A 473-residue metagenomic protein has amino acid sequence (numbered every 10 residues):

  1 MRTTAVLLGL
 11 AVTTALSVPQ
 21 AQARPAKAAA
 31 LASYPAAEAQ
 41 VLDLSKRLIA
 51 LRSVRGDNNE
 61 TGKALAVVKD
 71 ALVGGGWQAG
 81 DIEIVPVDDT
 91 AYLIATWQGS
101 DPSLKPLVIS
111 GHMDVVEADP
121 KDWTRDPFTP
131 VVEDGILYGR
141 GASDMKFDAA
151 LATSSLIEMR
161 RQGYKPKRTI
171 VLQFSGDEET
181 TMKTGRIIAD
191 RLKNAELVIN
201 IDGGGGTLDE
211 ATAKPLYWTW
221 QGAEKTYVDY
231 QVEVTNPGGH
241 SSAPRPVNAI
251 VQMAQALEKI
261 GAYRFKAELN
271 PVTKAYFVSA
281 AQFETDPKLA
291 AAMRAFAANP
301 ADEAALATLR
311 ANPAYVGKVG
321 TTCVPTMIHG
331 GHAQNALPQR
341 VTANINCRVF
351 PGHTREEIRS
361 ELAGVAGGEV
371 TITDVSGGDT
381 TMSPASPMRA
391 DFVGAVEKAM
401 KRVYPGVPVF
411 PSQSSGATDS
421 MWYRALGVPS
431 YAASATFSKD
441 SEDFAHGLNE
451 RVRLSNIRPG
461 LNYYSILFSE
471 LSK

Functional and structural regions predicted by a protein language model:
V6-A15: Bacterial N-terminal signal peptides
S17-Q22: Sec/Tat signal peptide C-region and signal peptidase I cleavage site
R24-P120, R340, N344, R355-E356: N-terminal helical capping/dimerization or prosegment-like subdomains of hydrolases acting on amide or phosphate bonds
R24-P25, G204-A223, Y227-S465, S469-S472: Metal-dependent amide/peptide-bond hydrolase catalytic core, centered on the "pita-bread" metallohydrolase fold
A29-P35, A50-N59, L137-A142, G239-P244 (+1 more regions): Second-shell loop/turn segments in exported
L48, V54-G56, D88-D89, D101-P102 (+6 more regions): Solvent-exposed loop/turn segments at secondary-structure junctions within structured extracellular/periplasmic domains
S103-F174: Active-site metal-coordination/substrate-binding segment of hydrolases, especially metallo-dependent peptidases
D148-A149, Y164-K165, Q173-V228: Hydrophobic, small-residue-rich alpha-helical packing segments that form membrane-like cores
